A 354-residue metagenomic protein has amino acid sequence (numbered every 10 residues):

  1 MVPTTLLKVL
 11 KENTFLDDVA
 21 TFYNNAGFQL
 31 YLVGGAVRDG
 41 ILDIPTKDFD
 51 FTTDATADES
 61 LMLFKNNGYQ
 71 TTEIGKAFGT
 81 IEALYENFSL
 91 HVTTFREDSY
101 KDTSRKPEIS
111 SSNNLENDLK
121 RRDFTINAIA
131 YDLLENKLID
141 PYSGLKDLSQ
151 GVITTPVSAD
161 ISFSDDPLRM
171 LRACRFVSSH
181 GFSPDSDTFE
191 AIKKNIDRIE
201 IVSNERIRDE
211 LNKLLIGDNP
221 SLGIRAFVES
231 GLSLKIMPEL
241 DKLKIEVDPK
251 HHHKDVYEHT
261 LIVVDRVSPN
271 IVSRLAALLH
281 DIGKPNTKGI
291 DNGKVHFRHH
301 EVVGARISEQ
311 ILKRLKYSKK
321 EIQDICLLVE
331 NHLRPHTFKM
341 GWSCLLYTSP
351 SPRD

Functional and structural regions predicted by a protein language model:
M1-R353: Catalytic cores of the polymerase beta-like nucleotidyltransferase superfamily and closely associated nucleotide
